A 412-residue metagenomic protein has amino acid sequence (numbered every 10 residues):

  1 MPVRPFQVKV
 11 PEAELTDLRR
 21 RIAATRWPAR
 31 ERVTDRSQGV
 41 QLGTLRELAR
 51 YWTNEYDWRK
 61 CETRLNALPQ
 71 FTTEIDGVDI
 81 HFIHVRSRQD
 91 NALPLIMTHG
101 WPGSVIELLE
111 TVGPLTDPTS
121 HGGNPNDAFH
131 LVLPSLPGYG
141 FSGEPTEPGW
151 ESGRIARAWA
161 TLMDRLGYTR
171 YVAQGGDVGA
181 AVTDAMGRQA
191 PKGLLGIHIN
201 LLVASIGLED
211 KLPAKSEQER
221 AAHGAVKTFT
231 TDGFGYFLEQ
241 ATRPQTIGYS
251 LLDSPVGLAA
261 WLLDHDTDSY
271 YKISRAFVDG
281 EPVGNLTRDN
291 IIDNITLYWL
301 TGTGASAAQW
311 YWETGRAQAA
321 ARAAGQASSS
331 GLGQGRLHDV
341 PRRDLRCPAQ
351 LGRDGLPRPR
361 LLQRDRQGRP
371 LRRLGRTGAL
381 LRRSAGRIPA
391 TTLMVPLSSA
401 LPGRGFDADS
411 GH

Functional and structural regions predicted by a protein language model:
M1-T16, R21-I22, R26, G193-Y298: Alpha/beta-hydrolase
E14-R86, N91, N290, W299-A321: Non-catalytic accessory segments flanking enzyme active sites
K60, H121-G123, L136-W150, D184 (+1 more regions): Glycine-rich "HGGG/HGxG" loop immediately N-terminal to the catalytic nucleophile of the alpha/beta-hydrolase
A92-G100: Short beta-strand element of the alpha/beta-hydrolase
W101-G113: The serine-hydrolase catalytic nucleophile loop
P114, P118-S120, T169-K215: Conserved hydrolase catalytic core segment
G153-Y171: Conserved acidic catalytic loop of the alpha/beta-hydrolase fold
Q240-P396: C-terminal subdomain of alpha/beta-hydrolase-fold enzymes, centered on the catalytic histidine and its supporting
